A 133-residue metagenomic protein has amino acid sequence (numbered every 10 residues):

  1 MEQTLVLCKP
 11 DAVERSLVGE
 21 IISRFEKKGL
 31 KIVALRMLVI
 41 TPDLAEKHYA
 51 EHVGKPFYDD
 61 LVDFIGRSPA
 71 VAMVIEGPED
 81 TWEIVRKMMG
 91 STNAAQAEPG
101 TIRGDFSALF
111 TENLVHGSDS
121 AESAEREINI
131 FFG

Functional and structural regions predicted by a protein language model:
M1-G133: Non-catalytic terminal and connector segments of soluble metabolic enzymes
